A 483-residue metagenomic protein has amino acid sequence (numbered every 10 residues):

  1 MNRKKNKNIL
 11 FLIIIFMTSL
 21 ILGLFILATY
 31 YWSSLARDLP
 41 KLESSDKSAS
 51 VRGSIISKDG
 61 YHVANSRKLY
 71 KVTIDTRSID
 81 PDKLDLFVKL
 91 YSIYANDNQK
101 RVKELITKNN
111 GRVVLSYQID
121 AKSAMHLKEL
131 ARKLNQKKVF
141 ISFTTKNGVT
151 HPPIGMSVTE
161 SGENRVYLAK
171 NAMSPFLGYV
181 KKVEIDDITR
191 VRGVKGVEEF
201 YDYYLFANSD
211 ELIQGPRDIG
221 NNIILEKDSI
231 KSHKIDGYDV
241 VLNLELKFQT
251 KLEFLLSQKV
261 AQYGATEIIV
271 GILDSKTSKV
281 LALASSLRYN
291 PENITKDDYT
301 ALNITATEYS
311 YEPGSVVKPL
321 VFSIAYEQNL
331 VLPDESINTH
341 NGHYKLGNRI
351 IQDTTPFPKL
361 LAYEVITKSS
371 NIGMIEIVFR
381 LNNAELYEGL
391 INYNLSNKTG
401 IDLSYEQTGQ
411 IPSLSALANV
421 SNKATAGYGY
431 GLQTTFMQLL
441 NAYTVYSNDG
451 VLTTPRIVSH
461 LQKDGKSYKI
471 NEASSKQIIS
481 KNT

Functional and structural regions predicted by a protein language model:
M1-I294, E385-N394: Periplasmic/cell-envelope proteins involved in peptidoglycan metabolism and beta-lactam response
H62-A64, D218-K231, I268-S315, L320-T483: Beta-lactam-recognizing serine transpeptidase/beta-lactamase-like catalytic domain environment
